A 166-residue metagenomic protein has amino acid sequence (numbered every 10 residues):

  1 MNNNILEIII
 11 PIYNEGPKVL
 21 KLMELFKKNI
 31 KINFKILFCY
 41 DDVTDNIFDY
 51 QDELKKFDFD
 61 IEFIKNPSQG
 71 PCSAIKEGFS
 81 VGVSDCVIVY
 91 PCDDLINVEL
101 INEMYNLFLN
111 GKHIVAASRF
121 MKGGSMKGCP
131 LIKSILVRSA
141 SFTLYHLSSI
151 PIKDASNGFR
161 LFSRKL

Functional and structural regions predicted by a protein language model:
I5-E7, K35: Cell-envelope/extracellular polymer assembly enzymes that use nucleotide-activated donors
I10-I12, Y40: Short beta-strand/turn micro-motifs composed of small residues that flank or help shape donor/cofactor-binding pockets
E15-K18, V43, P71, N97: Donor nucleotide-sugar binding loop of glycosyltransferases
E15-K28: Short, well-formed alpha-helical segments that are part of the catalytic scaffolds of diverse glycosyltransferases
M23, N33-V43, I64-K65: Short beta-strand/loop segment that forms part of the nucleotide-sugar
Y40-D49, D94: A conserved acidic beta->alpha catalytic loop
F57-I61: A short helix-to-beta-strand connector/capping loop
N66-V81, C86-V89, V98-L166: Acceptor/aglycone-binding surface of glycosyltransferases and processive sugar-polymer synthases
